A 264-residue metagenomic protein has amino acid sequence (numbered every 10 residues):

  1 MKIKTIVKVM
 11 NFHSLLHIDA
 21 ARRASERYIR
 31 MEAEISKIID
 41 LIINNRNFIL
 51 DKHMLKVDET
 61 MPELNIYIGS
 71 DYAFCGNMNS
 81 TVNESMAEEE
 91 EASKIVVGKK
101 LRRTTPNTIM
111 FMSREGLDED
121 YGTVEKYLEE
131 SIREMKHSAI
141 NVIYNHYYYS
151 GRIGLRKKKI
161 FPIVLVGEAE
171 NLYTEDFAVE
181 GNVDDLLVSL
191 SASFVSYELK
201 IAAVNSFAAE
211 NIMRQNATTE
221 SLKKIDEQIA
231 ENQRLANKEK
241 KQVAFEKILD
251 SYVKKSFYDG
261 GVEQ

Functional and structural regions predicted by a protein language model:
M1-Q264: C-terminal beta-strand-loop-alpha-helix "lid" module of Rossmann-like NAD(P)-dependent dehydrogenases
